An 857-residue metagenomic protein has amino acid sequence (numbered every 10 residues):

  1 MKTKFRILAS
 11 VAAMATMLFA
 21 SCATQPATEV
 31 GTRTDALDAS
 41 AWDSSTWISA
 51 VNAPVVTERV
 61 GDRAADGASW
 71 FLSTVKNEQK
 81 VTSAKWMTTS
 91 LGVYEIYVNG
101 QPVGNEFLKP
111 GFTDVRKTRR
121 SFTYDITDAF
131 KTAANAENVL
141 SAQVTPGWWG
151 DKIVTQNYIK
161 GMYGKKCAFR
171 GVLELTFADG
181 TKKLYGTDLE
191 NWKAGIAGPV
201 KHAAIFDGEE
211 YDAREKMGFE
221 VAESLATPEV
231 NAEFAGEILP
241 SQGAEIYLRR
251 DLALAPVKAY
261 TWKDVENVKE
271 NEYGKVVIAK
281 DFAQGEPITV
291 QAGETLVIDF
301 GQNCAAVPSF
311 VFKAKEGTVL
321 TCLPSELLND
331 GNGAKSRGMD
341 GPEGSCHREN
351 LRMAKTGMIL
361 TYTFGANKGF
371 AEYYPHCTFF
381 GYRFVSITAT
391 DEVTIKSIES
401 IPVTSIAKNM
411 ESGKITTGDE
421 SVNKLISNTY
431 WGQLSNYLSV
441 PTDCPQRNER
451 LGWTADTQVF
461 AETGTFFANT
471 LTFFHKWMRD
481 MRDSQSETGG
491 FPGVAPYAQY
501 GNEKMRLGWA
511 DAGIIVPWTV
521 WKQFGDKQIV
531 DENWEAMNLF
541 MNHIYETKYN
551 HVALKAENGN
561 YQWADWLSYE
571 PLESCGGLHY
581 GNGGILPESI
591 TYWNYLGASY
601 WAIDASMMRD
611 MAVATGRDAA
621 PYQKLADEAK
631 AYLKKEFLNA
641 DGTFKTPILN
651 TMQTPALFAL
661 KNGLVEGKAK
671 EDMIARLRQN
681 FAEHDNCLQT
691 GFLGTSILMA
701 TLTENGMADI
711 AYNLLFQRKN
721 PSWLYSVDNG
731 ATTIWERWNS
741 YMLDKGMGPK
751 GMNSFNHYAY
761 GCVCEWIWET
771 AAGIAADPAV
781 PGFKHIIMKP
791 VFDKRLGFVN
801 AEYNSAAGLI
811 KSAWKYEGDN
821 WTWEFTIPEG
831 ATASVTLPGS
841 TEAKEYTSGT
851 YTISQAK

Functional and structural regions predicted by a protein language model:
K2-A9: Bacterial N-terminal signal peptides that target proteins for export
F19-S21: C-terminal motif of bacterial Sec signal peptides marking the signal peptidase cleavage site
A27-R447, T472-F473, P492-P496, Q528 (+2 more regions): Extracellular/oxidizing-compartment recognition motifs
A84-M87, V307-E326, T388, A455-S484 (+4 more regions): Alpha-helical support elements that line or immediately flank enzyme active sites and cofactor-binding pockets
V93, T187-I196, F384, E392-N428 (+10 more regions): Active-site acid/base region of carbohydrate-active enzymes
N105-R116, S141, D330-A354, L471-L586 (+1 more regions): Helix-terminus loop motifs that line ligand-binding clefts
L140, N448-E449, F467, G513 (+8 more regions): C-terminal capping/lid segments that line or modulate ligand- or cofactor-binding pockets
Y163-V172, Y185-E220, E233, Q242 (+5 more regions): Non-catalytic C-terminal accessory modules of carbohydrate-active enzymes
